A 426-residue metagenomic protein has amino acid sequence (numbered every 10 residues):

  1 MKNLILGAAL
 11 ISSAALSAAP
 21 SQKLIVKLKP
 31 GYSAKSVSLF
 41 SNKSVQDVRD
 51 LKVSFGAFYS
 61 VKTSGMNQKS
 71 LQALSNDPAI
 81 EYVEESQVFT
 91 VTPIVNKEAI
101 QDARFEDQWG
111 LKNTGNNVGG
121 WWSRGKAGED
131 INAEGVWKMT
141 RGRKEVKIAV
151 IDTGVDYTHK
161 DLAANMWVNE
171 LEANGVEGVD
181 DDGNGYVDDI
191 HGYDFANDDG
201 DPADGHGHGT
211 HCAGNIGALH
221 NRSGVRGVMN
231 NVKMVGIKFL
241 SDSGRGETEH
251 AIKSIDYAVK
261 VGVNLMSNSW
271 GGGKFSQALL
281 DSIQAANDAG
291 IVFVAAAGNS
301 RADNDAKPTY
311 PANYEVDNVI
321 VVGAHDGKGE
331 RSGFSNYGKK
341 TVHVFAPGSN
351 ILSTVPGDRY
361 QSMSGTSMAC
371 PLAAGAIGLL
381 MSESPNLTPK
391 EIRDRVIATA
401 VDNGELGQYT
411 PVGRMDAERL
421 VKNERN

Functional and structural regions predicted by a protein language model:
M1-S17: Gram-negative bacterial Sec-dependent N-terminal signal peptides
S17-D107, G135, V263-L265, P389: Inhibitory N-terminal propeptides of secreted protease zymogens
D77-K147, V155-N165, H250, T410-A417 (+1 more regions): Protease zymogen maturation seam
A79-E81, K144-K147, N230-V235, K260-M266 (+3 more regions): Loop/turn elements at helix/coil->beta-strand transitions in domains of secreted/extracellular proteins
E134-E247, F275, N287, V316-N318 (+4 more regions): Subtilisin-like serine protease catalytic core
D152, G298, G365: Active-site glycine-centered loops adjacent to acidic/histidine catalytic or metal-binding residues that shape
R226, V259-W270, Q277-S282, A289-I291 (+3 more regions): C-terminal subdomain of the subtilisin-like protease fold in secreted/lumenal serine endopeptidases
I291, T309-S382, N386, K390-D394 (+1 more regions): Extracellular S/T/G-rich loop segment that most often corresponds to the catalytic His/Ser-adjacent loop
